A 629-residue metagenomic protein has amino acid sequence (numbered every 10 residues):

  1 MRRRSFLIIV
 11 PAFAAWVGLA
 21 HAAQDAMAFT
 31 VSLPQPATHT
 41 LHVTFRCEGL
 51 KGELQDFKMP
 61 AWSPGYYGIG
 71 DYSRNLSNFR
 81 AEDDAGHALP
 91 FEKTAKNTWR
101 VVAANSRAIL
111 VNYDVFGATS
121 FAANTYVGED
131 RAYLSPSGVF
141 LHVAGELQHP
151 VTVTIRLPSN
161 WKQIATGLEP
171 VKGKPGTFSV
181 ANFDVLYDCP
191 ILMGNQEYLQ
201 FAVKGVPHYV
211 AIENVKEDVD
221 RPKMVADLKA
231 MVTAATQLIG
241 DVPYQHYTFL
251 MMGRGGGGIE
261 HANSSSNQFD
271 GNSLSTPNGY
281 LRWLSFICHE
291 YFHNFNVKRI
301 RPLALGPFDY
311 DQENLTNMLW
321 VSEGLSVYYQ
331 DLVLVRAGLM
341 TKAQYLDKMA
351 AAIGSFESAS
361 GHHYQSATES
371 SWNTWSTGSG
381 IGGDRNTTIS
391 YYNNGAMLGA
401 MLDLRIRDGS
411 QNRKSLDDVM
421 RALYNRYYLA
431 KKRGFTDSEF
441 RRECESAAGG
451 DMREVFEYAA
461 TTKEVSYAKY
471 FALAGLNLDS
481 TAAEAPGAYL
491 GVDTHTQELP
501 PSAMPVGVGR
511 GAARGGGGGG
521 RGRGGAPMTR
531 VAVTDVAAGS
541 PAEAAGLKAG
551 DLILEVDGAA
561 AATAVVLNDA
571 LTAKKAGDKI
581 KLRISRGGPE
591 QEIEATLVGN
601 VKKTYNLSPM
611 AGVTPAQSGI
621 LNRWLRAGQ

Functional and structural regions predicted by a protein language model:
R3-L7: N-terminal export leaders
I8-G18: Bacterial N-terminal signal peptides
W16-A26, R523: Bacterial Sec-dependent signal peptides at the C-terminal "C-region" and cleavage site
A23-W62: Early extracytoplasmic/domain-onset interaction patches
P34, R46, G52, P64 (+3 more regions): Non-catalytic architectural context of zinc metalloproteases
F45, E197-L319: Juxtacatalytic substrate-recognition/specificity segment
S265-L274, R299-I300, D311-H362: Post-HExxH zinc-binding segment in Zn-dependent metallohydrolases
Q330, M340-Q629: C-terminal recognition in membrane/secretory proteostasis and scaffolding
